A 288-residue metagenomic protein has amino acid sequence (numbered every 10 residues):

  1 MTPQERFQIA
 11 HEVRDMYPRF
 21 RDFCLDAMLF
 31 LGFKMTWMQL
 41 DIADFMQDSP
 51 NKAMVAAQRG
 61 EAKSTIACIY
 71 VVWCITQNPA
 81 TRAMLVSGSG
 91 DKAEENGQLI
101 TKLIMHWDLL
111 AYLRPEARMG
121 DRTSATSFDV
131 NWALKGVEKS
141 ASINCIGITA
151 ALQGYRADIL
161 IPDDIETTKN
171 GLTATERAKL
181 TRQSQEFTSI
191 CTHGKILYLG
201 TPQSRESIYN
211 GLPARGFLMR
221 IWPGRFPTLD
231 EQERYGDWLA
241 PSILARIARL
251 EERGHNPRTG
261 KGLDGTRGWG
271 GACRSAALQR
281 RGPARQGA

Functional and structural regions predicted by a protein language model:
M1-K52: Pre-P-loop entry segment of helicase/translocase ATPase cores
P50-I69: Walker A/P-loop
K52-M54, R82-M84, I159, K195-L197: Residue-level preference for the first positions of well-ordered beta-strands
T65-A67, E94-Q98, E206-L212: A short acidic (Asp/Glu
A67-N78: Walker A/P-loop NTP-binding motif
V86-T149: Conserved nucleotide-state-sensing and coupling region of NTP-binding domains
T126-Q183: Conserved RecA-like ASCE ATPase "motif II neighborhood" in helicase/translocase motors
N170-A288: Non-catalytic, compositionally simple segments
